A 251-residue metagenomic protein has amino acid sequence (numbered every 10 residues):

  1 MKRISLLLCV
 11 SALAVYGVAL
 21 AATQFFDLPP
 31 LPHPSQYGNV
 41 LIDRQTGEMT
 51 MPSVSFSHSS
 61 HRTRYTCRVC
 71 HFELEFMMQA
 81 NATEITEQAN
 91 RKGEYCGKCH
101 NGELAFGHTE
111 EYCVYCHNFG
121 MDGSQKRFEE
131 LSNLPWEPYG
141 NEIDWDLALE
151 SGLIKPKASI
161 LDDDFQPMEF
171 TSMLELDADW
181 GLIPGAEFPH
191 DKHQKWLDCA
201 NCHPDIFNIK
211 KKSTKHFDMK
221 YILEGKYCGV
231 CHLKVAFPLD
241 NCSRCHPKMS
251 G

Functional and structural regions predicted by a protein language model:
M1-I4: Positively charged n-region of N-terminal signal peptides that target proteins for export
L8-Y16: Bacterial N-terminal signal peptides
L20-G251: Short sequence/structural segments immediately N-terminal
